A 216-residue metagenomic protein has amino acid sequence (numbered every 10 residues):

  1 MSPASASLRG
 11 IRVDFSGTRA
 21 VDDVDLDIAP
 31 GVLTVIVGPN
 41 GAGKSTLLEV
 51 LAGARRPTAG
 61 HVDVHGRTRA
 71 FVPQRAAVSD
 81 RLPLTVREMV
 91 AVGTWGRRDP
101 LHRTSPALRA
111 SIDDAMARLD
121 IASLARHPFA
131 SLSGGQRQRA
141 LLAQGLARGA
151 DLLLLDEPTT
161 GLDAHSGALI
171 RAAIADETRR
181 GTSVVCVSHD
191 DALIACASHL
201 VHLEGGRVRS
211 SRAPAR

Functional and structural regions predicted by a protein language model:
A6-L8, A20-D23, A125: Conserved structural motif at the start of ABC-family nucleotide-binding domains
A52: Helix-to-loop junction immediately C-terminal to a conserved catalytic motif
A59-R69: Conserved ABC transporter NBD signature motif
S105-L124: Conserved ABC ATPase "signature" region
P128-L132, Q136: Conserved ABC ATPase signature
L142: Hydrophobic anchor residue at the start of the ABC signature
G145-L146: ABC ATPase C-loop
L153-E157: Catalytic Walker B motif of ABC-type/P-loop ATPase nucleotide-binding domains
